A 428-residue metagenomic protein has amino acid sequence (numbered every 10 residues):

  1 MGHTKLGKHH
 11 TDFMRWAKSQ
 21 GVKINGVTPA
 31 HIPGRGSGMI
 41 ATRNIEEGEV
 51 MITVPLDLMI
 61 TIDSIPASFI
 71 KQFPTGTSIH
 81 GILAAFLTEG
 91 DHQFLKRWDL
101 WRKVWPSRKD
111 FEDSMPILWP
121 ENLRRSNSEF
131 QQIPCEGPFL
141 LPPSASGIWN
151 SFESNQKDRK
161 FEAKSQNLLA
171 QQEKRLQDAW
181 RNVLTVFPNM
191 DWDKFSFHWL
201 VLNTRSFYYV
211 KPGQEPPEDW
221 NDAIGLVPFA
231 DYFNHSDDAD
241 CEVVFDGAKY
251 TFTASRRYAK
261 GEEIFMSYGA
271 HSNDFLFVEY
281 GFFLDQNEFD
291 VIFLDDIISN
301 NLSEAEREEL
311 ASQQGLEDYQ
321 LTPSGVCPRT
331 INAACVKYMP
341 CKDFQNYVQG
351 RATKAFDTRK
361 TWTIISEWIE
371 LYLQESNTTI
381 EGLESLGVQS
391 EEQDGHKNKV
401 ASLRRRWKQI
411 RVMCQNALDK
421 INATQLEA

Functional and structural regions predicted by a protein language model:
G2-L58, D63-P66, K103-A428: Long, positively charged leader/targeting segments at protein N-termini
L58-I60, G90-Q93: A short acidic, glycine/proline-enriched capping/turn motif at secondary-structure boundaries, especially helix N-cap
P66-I70, D99-L100: "Short basic amphipathic alpha-helical interaction patches in structured regions
I70-A84: Intrinsically disordered, low-complexity polar regions and short flexible loop motifs
L87, F94-R108: N-terminal accessory alpha/beta regions
